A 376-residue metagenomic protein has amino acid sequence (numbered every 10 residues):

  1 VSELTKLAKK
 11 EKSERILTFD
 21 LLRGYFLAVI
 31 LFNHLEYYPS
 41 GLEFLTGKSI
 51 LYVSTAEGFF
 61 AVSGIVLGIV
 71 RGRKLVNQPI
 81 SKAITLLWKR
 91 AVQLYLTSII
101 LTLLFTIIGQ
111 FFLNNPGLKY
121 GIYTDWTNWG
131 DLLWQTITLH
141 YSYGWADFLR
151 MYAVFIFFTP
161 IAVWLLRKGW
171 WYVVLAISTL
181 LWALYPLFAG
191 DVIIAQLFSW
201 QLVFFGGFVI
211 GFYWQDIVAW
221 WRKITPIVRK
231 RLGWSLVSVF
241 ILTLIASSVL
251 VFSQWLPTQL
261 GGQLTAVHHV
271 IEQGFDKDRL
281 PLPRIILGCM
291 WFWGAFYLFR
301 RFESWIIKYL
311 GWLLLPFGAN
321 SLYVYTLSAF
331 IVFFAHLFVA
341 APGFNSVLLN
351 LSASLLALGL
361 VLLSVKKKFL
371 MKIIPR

Functional and structural regions predicted by a protein language model:
S2-R376: Alpha-helical transmembrane segments and their immediate juxtamembrane cytosolic regions
